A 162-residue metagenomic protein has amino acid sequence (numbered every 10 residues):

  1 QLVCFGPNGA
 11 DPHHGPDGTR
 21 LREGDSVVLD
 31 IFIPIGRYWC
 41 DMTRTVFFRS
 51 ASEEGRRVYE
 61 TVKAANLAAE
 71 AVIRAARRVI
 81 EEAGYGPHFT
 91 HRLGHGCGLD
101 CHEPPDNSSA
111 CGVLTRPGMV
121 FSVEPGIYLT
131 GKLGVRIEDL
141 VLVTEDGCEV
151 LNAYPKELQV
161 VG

Functional and structural regions predicted by a protein language model:
Q1-G162: Active-site neighborhoods and metal-handling regions in enzymes and metal-associated proteins
